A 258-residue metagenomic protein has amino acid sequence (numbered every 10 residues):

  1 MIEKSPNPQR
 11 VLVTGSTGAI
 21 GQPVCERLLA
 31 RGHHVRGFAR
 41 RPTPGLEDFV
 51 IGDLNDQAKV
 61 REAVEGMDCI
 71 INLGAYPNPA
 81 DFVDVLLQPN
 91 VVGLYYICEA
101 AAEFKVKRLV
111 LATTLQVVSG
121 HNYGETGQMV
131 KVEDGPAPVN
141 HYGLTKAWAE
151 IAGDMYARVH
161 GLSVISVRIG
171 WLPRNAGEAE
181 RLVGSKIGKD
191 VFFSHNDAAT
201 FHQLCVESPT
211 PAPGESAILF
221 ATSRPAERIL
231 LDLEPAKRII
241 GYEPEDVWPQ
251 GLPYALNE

Functional and structural regions predicted by a protein language model:
V11-A30: N-terminal Rossmann NAD(P)H-binding glycine-rich loop of SDR-like oxidoreductase domains
P42-D56: Rossmann-fold cofactor-recognition segment
G52-P89: NAD(P)H-binding glycine-rich loop region in Rossmannoid oxidoreductase-like domains and their noncatalytic homologs
I70, D81-L109: NAD(P)-cofactor binding segment of oxidoreductase domains
Q88, E125-V164: Catalytic helix-loop patch of NAD(P)-dependent Rossmann-fold dehydrogenases
Y96-V139: Conserved Rossmann-fold NAD(P)-dependent oxidoreductase catalytic core, especially the SDR/UDP-sugar
I169-R181, F192-E215: Alpha-helical substrate-binding/gating segment
E180-R181, S216-E243, E258: Conserved C-terminal active-site "lid" loop/helix of NAD(P)H-dependent oxidoreductases that clamps the redox cofactor
